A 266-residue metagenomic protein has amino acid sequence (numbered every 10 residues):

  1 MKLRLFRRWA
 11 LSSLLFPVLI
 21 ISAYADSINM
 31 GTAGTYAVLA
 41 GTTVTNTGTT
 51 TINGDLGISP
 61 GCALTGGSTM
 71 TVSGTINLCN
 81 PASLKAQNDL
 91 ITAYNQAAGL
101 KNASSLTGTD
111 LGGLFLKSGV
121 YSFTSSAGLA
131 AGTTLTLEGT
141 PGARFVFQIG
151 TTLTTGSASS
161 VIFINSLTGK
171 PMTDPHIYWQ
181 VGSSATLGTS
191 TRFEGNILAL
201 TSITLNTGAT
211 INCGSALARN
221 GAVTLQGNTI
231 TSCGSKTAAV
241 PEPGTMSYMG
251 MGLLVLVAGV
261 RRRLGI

Functional and structural regions predicted by a protein language model:
K2-L11: Bacterial N-terminal signal peptides that target proteins for export
R4-L5, A258-V260: Short alpha-helical segments used as structural interaction elements across diverse proteins
L11-L19: Bacterial N-terminal signal peptides
I20-S22, V255: Short, intrinsically disordered, low-complexity terminal segments
A23-A239: Solvent-exposed adhesion/ligand-recognition segments of exported proteins
P241-G259: A short, hydrophobic C-terminal helix/tail in secreted or cell-surface proteins
R263-I266: Short, charged juxtamembrane terminal tails flanking transmembrane helices
